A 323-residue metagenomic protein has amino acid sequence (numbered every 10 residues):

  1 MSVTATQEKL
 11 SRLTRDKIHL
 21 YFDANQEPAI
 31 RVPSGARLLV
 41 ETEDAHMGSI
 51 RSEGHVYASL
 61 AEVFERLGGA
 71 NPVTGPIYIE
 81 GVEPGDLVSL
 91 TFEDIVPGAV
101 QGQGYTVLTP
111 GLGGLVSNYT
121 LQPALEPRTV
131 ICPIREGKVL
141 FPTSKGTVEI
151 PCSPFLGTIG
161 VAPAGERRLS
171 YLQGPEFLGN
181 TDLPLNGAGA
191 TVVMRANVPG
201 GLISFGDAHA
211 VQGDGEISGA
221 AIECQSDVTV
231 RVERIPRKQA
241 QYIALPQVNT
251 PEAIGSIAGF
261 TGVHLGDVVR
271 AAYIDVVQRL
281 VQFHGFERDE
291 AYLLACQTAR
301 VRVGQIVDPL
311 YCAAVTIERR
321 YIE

Functional and structural regions predicted by a protein language model:
S2-E65: N-terminal, Lys/Arg-enriched amphipathic/low-complexity engagement segments that precede the first folded domain
L13-D23, R66-T74, L169-F177: Short, structured beta-strand/loop micro-motifs enriched in basic residues and often containing a Trp
V40, L87-L90, M194: A generic structural signal for residues embedded in beta-strands
A45-V56, I95-V107, G200-A210, G304-V307: Short, Lys/Arg- and Gly-enriched loop/turn segments at beta-strand edges
D94-G187: Intrinsically disordered, low-complexity linker/loop segments enriched in Gly/Pro and charged/polar residues
C152-G266, V277: Conserved mixed alpha/beta catalytic, RNA-binding, or beta-rich assembly cores of soluble enzyme, regulatory
I254-E323: C-terminal alpha-helical interaction appendages
